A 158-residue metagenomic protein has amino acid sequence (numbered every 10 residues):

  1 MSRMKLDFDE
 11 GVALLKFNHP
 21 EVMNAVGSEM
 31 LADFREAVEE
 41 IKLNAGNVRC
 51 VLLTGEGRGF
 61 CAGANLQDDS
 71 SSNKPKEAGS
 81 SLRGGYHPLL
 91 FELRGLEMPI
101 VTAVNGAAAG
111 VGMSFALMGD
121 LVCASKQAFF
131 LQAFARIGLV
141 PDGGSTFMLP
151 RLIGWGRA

Functional and structural regions predicted by a protein language model:
M1-E56, F91: Conserved CoA-thioester-binding segment of acyl-CoA-metabolizing enzymes
N18, A64, N105: Histidine-centered beta-alpha loop that forms part of the nucleotide-sugar donor binding/catalytic region in diverse
E21, A25, A32, N73-H87 (+4 more regions): Residues at secondary-structure transition points
N47, G55-E92, A108, R136-G138: Glycine- (often His-adjacent) and acidic-residue-rich active-site loop that binds/positions the CoA thioester
L53, N65, F115-L117: Hydrophobic/aromatic residues within transmembrane alpha-helices of multi-pass small-molecule transporters
F91-A158: Crotonase-fold acyl-CoA enzyme core
